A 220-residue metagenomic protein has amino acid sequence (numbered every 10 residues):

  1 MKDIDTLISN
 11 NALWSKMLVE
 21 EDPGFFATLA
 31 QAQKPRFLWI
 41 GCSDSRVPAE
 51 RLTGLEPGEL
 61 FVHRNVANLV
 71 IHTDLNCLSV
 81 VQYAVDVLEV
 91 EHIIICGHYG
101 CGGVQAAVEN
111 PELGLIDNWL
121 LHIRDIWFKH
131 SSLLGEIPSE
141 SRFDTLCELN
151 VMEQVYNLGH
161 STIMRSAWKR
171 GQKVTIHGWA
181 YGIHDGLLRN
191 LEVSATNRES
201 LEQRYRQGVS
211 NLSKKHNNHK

Functional and structural regions predicted by a protein language model:
M1-P35, A67-E91, G102-K220: Divalent-metal-activated hydrolytic enzyme cores
L18-E59: N-terminal short beta-loop-beta anion/metal-coordinating cradle
I40-C42, R64, I94-H98, H177-G182: Short beta-strand segments
P57-N68: Glycine/charged-rich beta-loop-alpha catalytic/anionic-binding loops adjacent to active sites
